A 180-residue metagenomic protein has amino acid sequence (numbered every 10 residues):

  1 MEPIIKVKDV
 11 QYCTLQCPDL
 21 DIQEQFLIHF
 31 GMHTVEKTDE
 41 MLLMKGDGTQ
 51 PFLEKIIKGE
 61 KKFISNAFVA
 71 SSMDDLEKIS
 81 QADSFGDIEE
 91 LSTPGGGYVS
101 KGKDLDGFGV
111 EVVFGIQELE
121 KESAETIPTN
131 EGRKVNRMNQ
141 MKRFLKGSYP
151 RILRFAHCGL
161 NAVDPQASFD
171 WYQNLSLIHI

Functional and structural regions predicted by a protein language model:
M1-D21, S65-N66, A124-Q166: N-terminal beta-strand motif that seeds the catalytic metal site of vicinal oxygen chelate
E2, S84-R151: Vicinal oxygen chelate
K8, Q16-D21, D39, K45 (+2 more regions): Vicinal oxygen chelate
D9, Q16-P18, Q23, V35-K37 (+2 more regions): Catalytic cores of nucleotide-enabled group-transfer and carboxylate-activating enzymes in metabolic and assembly-line
V10-C13, M32, M44, F63-A67 (+3 more regions): Short, structured motif recognition centered on aromatic/hydrophobic residues
L15, E54-I57, A67-V69, E111-V113 (+1 more regions): A structural feature that tracks compact, well-ordered secondary-structure segments with a strong bias toward
D21-F30, Q166-L175: Conserved active-site alpha-helix within GNAT-family acetyltransferase domains
I178-I180: Conserved small/polar residues in nucleotide/adenosyl-binding loops
